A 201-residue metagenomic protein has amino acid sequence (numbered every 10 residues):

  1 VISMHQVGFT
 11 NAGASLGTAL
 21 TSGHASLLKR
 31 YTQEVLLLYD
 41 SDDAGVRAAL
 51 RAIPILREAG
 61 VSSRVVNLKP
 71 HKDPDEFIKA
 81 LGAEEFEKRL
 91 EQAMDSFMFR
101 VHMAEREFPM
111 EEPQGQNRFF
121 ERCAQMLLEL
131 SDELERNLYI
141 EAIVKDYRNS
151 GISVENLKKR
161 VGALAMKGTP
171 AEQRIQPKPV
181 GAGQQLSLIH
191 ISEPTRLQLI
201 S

Functional and structural regions predicted by a protein language model:
I2-T10, Y31: Alpha-helix C-terminal capping segments
T10-G17: Short hydrophobic/aromatic-enriched beta-strand-loop microsegments
A19-V35, Y39-L188, S192, R196: A charged alpha-helical hairpin associated with nucleic-acid processing machineries
L199: Cationic, low-complexity basic patches in intrinsically disordered or flexible, solvent-exposed regions
